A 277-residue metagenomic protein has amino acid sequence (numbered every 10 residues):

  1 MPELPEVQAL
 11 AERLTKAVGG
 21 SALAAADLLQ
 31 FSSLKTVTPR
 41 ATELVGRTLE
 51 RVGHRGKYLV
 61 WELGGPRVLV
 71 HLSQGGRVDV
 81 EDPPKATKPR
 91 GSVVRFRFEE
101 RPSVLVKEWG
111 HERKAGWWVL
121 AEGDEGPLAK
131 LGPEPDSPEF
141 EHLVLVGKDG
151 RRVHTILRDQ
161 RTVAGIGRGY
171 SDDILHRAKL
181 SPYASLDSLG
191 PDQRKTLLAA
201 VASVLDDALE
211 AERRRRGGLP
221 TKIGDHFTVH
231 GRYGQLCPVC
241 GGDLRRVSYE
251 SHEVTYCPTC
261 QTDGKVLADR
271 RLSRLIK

Functional and structural regions predicted by a protein language model:
M1-P127, T262-L267, S273-K277: Acidic, proline/glycine-enriched N-terminal capping motif
A22-P39, G53, H142-K277: Basic, nucleic-acid-binding surfaces and adjacent catalytic neighborhoods in DNA/RNA-processing proteins
V68-L180, S185, D192, L197: Phosphate/anion-contacting hairpin/loop surfaces
